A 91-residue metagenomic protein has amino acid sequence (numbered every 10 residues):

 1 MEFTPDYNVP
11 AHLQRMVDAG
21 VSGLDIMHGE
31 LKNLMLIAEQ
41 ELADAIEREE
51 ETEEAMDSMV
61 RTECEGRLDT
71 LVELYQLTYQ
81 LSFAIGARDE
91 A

Functional and structural regions predicted by a protein language model:
M1-V9, L13, V17, A45-R48 (+3 more regions): Extended non-catalytic scaffold regions that mediate assembly and binding in large macromolecular machines
M1-Y7, F83-A91: Short intrinsically disordered terminal tails
Y7-L36: Short, charge/polar-rich alpha-helical segments
G29, N33-R88: Short, charge-rich amphipathic interface segments used for partner binding and complex assembly
